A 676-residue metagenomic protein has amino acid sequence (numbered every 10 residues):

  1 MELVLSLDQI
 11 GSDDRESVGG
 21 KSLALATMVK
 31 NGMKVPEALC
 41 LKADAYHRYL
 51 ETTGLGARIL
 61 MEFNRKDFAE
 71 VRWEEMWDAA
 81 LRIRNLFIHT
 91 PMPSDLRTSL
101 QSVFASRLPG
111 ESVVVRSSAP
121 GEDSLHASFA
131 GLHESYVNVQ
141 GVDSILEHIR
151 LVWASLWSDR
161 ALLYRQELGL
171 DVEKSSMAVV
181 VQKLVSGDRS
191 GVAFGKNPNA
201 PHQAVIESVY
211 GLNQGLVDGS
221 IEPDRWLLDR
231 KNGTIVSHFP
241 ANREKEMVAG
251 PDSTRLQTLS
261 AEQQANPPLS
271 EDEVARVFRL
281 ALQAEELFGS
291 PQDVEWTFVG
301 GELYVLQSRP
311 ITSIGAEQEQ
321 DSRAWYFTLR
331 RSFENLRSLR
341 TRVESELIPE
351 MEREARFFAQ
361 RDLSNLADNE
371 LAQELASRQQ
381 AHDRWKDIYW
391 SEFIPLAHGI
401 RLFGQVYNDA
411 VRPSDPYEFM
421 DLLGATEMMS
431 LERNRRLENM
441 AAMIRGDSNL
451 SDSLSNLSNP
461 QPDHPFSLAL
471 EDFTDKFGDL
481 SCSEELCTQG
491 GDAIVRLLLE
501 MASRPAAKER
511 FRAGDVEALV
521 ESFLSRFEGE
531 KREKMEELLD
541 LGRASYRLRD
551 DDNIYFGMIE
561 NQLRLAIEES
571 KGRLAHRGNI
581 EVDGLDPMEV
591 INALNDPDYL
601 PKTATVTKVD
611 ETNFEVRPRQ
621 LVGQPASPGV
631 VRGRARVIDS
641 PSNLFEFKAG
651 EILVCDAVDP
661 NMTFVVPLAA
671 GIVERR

Functional and structural regions predicted by a protein language model:
M1-V180, R189, A265, L269-D272 (+2 more regions): N-terminal beta-alpha lobe that positions the nucleotide/phosphoryl donor in ATP/NTP-coupled carboxylate activation
S6, T27, V114-R116, S128 (+9 more regions): Structured core elements
R15, V209, A367, R634-R676: Extracellular/luminal Protease-associated
L25, E74-T98, S102, S112 (+8 more regions): Contiguous hydrophobic, helix-prone segments at protein termini that mediate membrane targeting/anchoring
M28, A38, V115, G131 (+8 more regions): Conserved structural-core and active-site-/substrate-pathway-adjacent residues in large, well-folded domains of enzymes
N31-Y46, D293-T297, N661-G671, R675-R676: Glycine-rich phosphate/pyrophosphate-binding loops and their adjacent beta-strand/loop elements at enzyme active sites
K34, L39, S112-V114, A178-V179 (+8 more regions): Structural motif
A130-R160, S186-S253, L306-I348, G671-E674: Extended active-site and interfacial segments that coordinate phosphate-rich ligands in large catalytic machineries
